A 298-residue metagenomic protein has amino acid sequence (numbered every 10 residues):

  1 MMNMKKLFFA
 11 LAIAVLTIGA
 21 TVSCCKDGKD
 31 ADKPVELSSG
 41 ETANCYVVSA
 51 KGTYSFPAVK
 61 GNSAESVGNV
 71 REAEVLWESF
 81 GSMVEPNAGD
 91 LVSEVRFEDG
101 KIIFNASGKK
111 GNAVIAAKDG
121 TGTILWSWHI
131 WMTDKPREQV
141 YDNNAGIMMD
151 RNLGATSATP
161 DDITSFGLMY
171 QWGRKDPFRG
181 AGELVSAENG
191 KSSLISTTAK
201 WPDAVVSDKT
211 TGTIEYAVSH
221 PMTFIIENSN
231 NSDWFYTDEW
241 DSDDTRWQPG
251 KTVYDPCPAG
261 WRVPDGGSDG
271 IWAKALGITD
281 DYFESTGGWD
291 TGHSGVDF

Functional and structural regions predicted by a protein language model:
M2-V22: Sec-dependent bacterial lipoprotein signal peptides
K6-L7, D27, W172: Intrinsic disorder/low-complexity segments enriched in polar/small residues
F9-A10, P57, F283-E284: Compositionally biased, low-structure terminal segments
A14, C25, T252-V253: Short, flexible, glycine/charge-rich loop motifs used to bind or transfer phosphoryl groups or to couple energy/partner
T17-S38: Bacterial Sec-dependent N-terminal signal peptides
C24-C25, C45, C257: Generic recognition of cysteine residues
D32-G89: Mature N-terminal, pre-catalytic/accessory segment of carbohydrate-active enzymes
A64-K110, V114-A116, T121, W126-F298: Conserved positions within compact, well-structured domain cores
